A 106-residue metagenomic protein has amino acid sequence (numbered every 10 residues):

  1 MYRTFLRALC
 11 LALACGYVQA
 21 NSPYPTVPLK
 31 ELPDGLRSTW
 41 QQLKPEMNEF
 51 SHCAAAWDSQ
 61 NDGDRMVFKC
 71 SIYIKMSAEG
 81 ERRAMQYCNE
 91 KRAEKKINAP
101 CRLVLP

Functional and structural regions predicted by a protein language model:
Y2-L11: Sec-dependent signal peptide recognition, specifically the positively charged N-region followed immediately by
C15-V18: N-terminal signal peptide c-region/cleavage motif recognized by signal peptidases
A20-P106: Secreted/extracellular ectodomain signature
